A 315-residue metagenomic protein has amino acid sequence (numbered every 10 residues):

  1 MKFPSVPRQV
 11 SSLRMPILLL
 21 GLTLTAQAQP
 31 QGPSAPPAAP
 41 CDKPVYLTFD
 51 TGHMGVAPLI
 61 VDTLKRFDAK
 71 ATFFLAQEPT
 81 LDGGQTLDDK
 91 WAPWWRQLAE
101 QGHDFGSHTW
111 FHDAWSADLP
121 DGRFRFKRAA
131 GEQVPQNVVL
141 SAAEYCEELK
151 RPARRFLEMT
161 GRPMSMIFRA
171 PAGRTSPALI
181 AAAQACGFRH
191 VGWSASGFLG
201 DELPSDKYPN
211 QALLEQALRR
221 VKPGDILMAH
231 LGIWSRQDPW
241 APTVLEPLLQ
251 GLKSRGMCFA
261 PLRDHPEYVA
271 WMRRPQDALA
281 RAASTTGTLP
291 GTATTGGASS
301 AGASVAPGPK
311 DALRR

Functional and structural regions predicted by a protein language model:
M1-S11: N-terminal secretory signal peptides that target proteins for export/translocation
S12-T25: Bacterial N-terminal signal peptides
A26-P30: Boundary at the C-terminal end of the N-terminal hydrophobic targeting segment
Q31-A39, A71, Q237-R315: C-terminal domain-boundary segment and adjacent tail
G32-A129, Q133-L140, E148-M166: Active-site beta->alpha N-cap acidic-glycine motif
T48, F74-A76, G106-H108, R169-P171 (+3 more regions): A cross-family glycoside hydrolase active-site/sugar-binding cleft signature
T51-V56, A76-K90, D113-D118, I167-P177 (+3 more regions): Acidic-and-aromatic substrate-binding clefts and catalytic sites of carbohydrate-active enzymes
R174-R220, M257-Y268: His/Asp/Glu-enriched short active-site or ligand-binding loop at hydrolase and phosphoryl-transfer sites
